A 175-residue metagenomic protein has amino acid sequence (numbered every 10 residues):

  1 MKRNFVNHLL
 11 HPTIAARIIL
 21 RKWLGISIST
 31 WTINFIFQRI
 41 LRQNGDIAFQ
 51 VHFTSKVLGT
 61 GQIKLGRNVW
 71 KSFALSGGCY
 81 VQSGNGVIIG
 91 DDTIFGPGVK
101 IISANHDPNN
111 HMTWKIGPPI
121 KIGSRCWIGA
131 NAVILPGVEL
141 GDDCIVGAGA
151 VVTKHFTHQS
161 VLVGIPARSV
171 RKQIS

Functional and structural regions predicted by a protein language model:
M1-S103, P108, S124, S175: Domain-scale signature associated with acetyltransferase and cell-envelope carbohydrate enzymes
P97, I102-P118, S124, A130-S175: Glycine-rich hexapeptide-repeat left-handed beta-helix
